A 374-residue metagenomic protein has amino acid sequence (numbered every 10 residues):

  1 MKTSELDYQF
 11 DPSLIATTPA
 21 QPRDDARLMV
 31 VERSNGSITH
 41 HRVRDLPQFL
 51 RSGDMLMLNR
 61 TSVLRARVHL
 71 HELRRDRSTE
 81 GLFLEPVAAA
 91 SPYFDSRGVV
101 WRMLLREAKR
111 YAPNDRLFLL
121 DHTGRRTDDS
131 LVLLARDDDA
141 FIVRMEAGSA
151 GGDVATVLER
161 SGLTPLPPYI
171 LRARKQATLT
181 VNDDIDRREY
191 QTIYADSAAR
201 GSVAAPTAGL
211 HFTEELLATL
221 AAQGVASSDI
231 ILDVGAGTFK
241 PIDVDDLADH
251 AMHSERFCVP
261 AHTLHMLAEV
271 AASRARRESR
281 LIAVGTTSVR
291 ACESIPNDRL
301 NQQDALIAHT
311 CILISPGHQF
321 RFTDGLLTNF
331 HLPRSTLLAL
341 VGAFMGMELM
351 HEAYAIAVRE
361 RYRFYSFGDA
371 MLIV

Functional and structural regions predicted by a protein language model:
M1-V374: Surface-exposed, charge/polar-rich loops and edge strands
